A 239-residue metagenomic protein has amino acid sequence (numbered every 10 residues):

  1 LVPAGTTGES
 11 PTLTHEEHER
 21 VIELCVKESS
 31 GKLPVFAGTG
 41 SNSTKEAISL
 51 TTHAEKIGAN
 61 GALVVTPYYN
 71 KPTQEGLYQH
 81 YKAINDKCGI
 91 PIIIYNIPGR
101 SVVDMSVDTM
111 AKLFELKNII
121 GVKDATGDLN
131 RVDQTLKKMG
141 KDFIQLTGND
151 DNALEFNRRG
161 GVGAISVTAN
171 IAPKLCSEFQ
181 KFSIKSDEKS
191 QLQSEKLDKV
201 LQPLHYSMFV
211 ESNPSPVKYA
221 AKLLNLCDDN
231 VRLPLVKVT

Functional and structural regions predicted by a protein language model:
L1-D104: Active-site beta->alpha loop and helix N-cap motifs at the rims of alpha/beta catalytic domains
V2, K237-T239: Short, intrinsically disordered, charge-balanced linker/junction segments flanking boundaries in proteins
P11, A47, T73-L77, V102-V103 (+5 more regions): Alpha-helix N-cap/helix-start motif
P11, T66-P67, V103, G127 (+4 more regions): Flexible, active-site-adjacent loop/turn segments at secondary-structure boundaries
H18, I22, A47, M110 (+4 more regions): A general structural signal for well-ordered alpha-helical segments in protein cores
D86-K87, R100-F209: Catalytic alpha/beta core domains of metabolic enzymes, predominantly
N96, N118-I119, R232-L233: Glycine-rich phosphate-binding "P-loop"
N157-G161, V200-L235: Conserved short secondary-structure transition element at the edge of the structured enzyme core that lines
